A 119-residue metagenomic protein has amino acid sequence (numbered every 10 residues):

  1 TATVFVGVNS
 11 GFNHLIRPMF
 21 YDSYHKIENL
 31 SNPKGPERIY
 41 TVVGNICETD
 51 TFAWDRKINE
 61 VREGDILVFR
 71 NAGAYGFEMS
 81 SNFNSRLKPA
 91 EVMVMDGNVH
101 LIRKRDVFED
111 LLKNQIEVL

Functional and structural regions predicted by a protein language model:
T1-L119: Charged (often Lys/Glu-rich) extended helix/loop segments that serve as interaction or gating elements
